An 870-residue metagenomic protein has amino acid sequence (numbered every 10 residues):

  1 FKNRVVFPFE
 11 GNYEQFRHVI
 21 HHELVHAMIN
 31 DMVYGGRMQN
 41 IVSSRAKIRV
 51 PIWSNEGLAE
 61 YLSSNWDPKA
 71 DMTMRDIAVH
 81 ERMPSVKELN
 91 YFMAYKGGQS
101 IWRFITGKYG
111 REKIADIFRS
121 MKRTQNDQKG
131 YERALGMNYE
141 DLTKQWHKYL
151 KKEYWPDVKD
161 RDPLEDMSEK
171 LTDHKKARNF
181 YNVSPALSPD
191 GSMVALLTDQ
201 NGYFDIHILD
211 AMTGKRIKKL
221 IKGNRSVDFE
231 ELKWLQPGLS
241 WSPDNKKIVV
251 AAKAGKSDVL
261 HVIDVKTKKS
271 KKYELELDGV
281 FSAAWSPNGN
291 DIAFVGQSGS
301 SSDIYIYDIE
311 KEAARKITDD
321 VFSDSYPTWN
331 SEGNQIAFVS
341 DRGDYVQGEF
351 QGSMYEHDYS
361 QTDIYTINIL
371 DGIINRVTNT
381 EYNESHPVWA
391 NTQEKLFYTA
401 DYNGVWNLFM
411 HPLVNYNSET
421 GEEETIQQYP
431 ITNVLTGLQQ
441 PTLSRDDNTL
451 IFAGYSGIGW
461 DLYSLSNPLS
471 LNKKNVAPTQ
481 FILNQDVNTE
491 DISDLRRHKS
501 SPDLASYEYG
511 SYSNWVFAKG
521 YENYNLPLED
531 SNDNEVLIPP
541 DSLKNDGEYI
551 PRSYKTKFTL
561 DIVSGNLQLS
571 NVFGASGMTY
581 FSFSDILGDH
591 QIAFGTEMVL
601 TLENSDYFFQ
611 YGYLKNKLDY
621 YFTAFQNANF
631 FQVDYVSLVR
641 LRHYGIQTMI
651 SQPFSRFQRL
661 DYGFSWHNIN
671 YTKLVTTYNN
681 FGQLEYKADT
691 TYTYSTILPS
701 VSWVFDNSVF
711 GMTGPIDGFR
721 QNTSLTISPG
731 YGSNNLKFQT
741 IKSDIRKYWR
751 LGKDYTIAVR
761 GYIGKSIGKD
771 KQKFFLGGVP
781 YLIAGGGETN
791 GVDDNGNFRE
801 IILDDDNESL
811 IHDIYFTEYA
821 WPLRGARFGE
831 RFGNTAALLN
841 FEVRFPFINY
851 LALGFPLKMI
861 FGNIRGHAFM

Functional and structural regions predicted by a protein language model:
K2-K69, R75, A115: Zinc-dependent metallopeptidase catalytic helix centered on the HExxH motif and its immediate flanking segment
I29, V50-A70, R75-E140: Active-site-proximal alpha-helical
M72, D76, R178-F180, L197-H207 (+12 more regions): A flexible loop/linker signature enriched in serine peptidases of the S9 family
L89, R119, R123-E230, W234-L239 (+1 more regions): Beta/coil-rich, acidic/histidine-enriched accessory regions frequently appended to metallopeptidases
P185-M193, L239-K247, A283-D291, P327-Q335 (+2 more regions): Blade-terminus and WD-like Trp-Asp/Gly-His loop motifs, strongest in beta-propeller folds
Q347, L435, Q439, G459 (+4 more regions): Outer-membrane beta-barrel translocator/channel fold
N475, Q480-K617, D689-P715, D813-R824 (+3 more regions): Outer-membrane beta-barrel initiation region
N629, Y635-V636, F681-M870: C-terminal outer-membrane beta-barrel translocator/porin domains of Gram-negative envelope proteins and their
